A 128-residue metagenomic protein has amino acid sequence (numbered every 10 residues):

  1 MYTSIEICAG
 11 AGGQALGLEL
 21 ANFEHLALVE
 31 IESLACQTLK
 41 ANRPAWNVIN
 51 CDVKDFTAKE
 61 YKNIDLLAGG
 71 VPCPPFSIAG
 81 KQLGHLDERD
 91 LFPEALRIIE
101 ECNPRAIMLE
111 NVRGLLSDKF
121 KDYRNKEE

Functional and structural regions predicted by a protein language model:
M1-E128: Conserved active-site and SAM-binding loop architecture of S-adenosyl-L-methionine-dependent nucleic-acid
